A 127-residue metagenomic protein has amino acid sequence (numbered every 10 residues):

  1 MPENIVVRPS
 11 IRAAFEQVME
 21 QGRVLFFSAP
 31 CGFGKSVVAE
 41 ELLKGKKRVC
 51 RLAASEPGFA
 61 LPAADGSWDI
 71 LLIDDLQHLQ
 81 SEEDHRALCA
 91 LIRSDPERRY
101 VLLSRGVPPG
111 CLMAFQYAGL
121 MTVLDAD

Functional and structural regions predicted by a protein language model:
P2-F15: N-terminal pre-P-loop "Q-motif" helix
Q21-A39: Walker A/P-loop nucleotide-binding motif
R23-F26, R48-V49, I70, R99: Residue-level preference for the first positions of well-ordered beta-strands
G34, F59-L61, S81, P108-L112: Short, charged/polar "capping" segments at the starts of alpha-helices and the immediately preceding loops
K44-F59: Conserved catalytic segments around the Walker B and adjacent sensor/switch elements of P-loop NTPase domains
A64-D84: Conserved P-loop NTPase "ATPase switch" module shared by AAA+ and STAND
H78, A90-F115: Sensor-1/coupling segment of RecA-like P-loop NTPase cores
M113-D127: A short helix-turn-beta junction within AAA+ P-loop NTPase domains corresponding to the substrate/partner-engaging
